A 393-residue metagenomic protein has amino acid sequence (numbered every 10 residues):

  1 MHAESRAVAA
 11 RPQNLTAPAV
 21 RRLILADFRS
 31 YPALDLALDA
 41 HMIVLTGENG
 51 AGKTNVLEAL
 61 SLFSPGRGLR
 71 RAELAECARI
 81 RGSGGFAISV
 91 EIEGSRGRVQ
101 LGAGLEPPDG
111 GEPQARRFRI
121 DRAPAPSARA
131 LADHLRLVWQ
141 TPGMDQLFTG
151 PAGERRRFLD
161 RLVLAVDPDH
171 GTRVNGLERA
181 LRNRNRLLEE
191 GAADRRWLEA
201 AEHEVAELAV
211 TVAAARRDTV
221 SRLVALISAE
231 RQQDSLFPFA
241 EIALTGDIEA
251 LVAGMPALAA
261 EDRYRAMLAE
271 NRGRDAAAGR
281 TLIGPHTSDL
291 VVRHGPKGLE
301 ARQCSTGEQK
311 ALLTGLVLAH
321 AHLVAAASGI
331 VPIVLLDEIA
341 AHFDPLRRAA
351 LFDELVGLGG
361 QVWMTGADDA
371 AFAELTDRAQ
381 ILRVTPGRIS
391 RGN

Functional and structural regions predicted by a protein language model:
M1-E48, L62, W197-I333, H342-L346 (+3 more regions): Conserved NTPase motor "head" modules and their coupling/switch loops across ABC/AAA+ ATPases, GTPases, and GHKL ATPases
H2-A9, L36-P113, D169-H170, A192 (+3 more regions): Conserved P-loop NTP-binding catalytic core
D35, R117, L137, I333-V334: Hydrophobic "anchor" residues on beta-strands that sit immediately upstream of conserved functional sites
P65-E154, D160-H170, A225-A229, A260 (+1 more regions): Nucleotide-state sensing region of NTPase/ATPase domains
V90, Q361-A367: Structural recognition of the conserved hydrophobic beta-strand(s) that form the central parallel beta-sheet of P-loop
M144-L236, T245-I248: An accessory alpha-helical subdomain
D337-I339: Walker B catalytic acidic pair
